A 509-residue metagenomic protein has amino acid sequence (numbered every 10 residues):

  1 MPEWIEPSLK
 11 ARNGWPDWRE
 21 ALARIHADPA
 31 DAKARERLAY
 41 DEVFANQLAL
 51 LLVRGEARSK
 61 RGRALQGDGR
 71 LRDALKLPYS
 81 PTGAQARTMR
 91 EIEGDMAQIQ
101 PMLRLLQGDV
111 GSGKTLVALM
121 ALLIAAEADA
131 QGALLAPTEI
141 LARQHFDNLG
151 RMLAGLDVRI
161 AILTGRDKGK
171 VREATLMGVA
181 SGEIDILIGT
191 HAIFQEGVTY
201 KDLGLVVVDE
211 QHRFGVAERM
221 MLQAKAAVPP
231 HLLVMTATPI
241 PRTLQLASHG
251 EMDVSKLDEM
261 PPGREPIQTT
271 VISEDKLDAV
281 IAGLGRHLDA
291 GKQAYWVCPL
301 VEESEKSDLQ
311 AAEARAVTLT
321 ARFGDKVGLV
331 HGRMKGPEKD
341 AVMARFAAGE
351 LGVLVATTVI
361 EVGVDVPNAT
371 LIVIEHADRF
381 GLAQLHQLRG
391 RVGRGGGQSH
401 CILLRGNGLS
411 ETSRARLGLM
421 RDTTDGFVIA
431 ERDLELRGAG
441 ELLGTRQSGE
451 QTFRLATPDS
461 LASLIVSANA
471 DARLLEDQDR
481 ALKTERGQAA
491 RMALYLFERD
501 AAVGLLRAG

Functional and structural regions predicted by a protein language model:
M1-K76, T445: Upstream accessory/linker segments immediately N-terminal to the RecA-like ATPase cores of bacterial MutS and a subset
P2-E3, D31, A49-K60, Q98-M102 (+5 more regions): Intrinsically disordered or highly flexible coil/loop and linker segments, enriched in small and charged/polar residues
P2-W4, L22-A27, D68-R72, A126-D129 (+6 more regions): Short acidic (Asp/Glu) and glycine-rich catalytic loops that position anionic groups and cofactors
S8-P16, A30-A39, Y79, A136 (+5 more regions): Generic amphipathic alpha-helical segments used as scaffolds and interaction surfaces in large, multi-domain proteins
P16-E20, R37-N46, T357, H386 (+3 more regions): Non-catalytic, well-ordered alpha-helical scaffold segments
K60-R61, R87, Q100-L419, A481: Inter-lobe coupling/hinge segments of SF2-like helicase ATPases
R63-Q107: Conserved pre-motif I regulatory segment
A344-L354, V362-P367, I372-E375, G390 (+2 more regions): Accessory helical-bundle/CTD segments and flexible terminal tails appended to RecA-like ATPase motors
